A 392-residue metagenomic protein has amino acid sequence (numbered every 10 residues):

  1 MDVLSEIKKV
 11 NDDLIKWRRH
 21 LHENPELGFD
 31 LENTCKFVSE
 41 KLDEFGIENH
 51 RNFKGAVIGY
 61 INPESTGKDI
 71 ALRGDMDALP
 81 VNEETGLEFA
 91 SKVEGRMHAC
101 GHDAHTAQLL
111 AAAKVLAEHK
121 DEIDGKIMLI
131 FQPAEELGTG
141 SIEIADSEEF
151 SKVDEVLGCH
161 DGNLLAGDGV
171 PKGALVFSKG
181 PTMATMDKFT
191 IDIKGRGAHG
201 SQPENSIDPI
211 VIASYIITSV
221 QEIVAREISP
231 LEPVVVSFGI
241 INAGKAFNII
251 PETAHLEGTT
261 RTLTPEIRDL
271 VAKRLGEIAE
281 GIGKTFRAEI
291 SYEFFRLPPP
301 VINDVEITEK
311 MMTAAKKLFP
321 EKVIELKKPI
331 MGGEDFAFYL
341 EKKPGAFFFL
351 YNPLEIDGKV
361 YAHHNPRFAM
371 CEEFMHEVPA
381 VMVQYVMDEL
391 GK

Functional and structural regions predicted by a protein language model:
M1-H98, A107-D124: Acidic/His- and Gly-rich active-site-bordering loop/insert found across diverse amide/peptide-bond hydrolases
H20-N24, H98, H102-H105, H160 (+2 more regions): Histidine-centered active-site/metal-ligand motif
L21, G59, L72, H102 (+8 more regions): Divalent metal-coordination and catalytic microenvironments
E26, D75-D77, A134-E136, G162 (+3 more regions): Active-site beta-loop-alpha junctions enriched in small/polar residues
E44, S214-K392: Metal-dependent amide/peptide-bond hydrolase catalytic core, centered on the "pita-bread" metallohydrolase fold
A71-R73, F189-I191, F347-N352: Non-cysteine beta-strand/loop elements that form the S-adenosyl-L-methionine
L79, L87-M97, A104, D121-I240 (+2 more regions): Histidine/acidic-residue-rich, glycine-tolerant segments that coordinate divalent metal ions
